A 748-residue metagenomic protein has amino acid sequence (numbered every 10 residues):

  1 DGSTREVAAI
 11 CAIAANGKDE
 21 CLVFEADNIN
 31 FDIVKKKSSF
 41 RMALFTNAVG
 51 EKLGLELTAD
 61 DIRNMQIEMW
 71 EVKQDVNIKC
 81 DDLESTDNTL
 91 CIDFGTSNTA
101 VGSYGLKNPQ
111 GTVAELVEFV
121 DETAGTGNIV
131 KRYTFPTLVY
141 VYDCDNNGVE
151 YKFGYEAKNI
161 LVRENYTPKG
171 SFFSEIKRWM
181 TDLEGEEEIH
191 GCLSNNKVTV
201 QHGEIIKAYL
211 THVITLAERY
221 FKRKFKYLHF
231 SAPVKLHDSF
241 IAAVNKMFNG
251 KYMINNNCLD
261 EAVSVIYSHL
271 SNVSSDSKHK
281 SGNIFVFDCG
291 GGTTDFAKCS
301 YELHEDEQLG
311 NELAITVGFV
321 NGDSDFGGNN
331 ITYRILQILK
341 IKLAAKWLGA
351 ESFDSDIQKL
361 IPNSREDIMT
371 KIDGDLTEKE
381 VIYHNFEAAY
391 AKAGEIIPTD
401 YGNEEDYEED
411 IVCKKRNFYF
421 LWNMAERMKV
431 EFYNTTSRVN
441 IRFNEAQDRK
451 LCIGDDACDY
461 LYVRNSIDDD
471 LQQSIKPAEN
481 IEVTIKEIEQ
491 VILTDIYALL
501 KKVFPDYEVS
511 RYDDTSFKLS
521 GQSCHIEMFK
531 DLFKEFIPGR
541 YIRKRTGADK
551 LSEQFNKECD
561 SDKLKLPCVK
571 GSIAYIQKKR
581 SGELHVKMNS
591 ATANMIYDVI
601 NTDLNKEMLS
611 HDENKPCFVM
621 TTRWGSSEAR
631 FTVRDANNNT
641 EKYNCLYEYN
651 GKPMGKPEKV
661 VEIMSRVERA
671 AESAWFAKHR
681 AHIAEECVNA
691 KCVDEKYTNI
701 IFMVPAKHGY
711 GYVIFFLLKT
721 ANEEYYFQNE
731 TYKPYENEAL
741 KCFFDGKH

Functional and structural regions predicted by a protein language model:
D1-G127, P168-F285, S300-N330, E482-D562 (+2 more regions): N-terminal phosphate-binding loop and flanking beta/alpha elements of the actin-like ATPase fold
D1-T46, F119-L228, A232, A242 (+6 more regions): Phosphate-binding loop and its immediate beta->loop->alpha context in nucleotide/phosphate-handling enzymes
R5-A9, F24-D27, F31-D60, T96 (+2 more regions): Acidic, glycine/GT-rich loop-and beta-edge segments that sit at the periphery of enzyme/chaperone cores
T99-S103, T137-Y140, T294-C299: Short beta-strand scaffold segments in enzyme catalytic cores
G290-G291: Phosphate/diphosphate-binding loops
E302-D306, D323-S324, N330, Q337-I357 (+1 more regions): Surface cap/lid and interfacial helix-loop subdomains adjacent to catalytic sites that gate substrate access
Q337, V381-K587, L609, S626 (+3 more regions): Helical "lid/coupling" subdomains associated with nucleotide-phosphate turnover
V483, E487-T494, A498, P653-H748: Long, compositionally biased intrinsically disordered regions
